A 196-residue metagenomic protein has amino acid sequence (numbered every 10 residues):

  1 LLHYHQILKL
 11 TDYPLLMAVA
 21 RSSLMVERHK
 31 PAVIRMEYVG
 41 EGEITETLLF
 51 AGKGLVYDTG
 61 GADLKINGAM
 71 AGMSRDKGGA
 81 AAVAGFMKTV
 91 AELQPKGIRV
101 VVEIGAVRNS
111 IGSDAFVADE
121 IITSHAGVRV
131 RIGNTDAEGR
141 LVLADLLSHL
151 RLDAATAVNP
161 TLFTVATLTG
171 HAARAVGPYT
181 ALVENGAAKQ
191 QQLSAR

Functional and structural regions predicted by a protein language model:
L1-R196: A generic structural signal for tightly packed, nonpolar segments enriched in small/aliphatic residues
